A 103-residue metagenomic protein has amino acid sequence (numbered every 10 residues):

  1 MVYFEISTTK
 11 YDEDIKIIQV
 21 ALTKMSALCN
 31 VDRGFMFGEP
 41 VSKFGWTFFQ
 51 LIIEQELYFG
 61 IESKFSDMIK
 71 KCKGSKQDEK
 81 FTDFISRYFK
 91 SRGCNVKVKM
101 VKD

Functional and structural regions predicted by a protein language model:
M1-T23: Short, extreme N-terminal segment that most often corresponds to the first beta-strand
M1-Y3, F44-F48, S91-G93: A general secondary-structure signal for short beta-strands and their flanking turns/coil in non-transmembrane regions
S7-T9, I52-E54, K99-V101: A structural detector for beta-sheet-dominated domains
Q19-K24, F59-F84, C94: Extended Gly/Ser/Thr-rich low-complexity repeat segments, especially those forming or decorating extracellular
S26-G34, F89-C94: Short secondary-structure junctions
C29-S75: Short, intrinsically disordered low-complexity segments
G93-D103: Short acidic DE-rich linear segments
